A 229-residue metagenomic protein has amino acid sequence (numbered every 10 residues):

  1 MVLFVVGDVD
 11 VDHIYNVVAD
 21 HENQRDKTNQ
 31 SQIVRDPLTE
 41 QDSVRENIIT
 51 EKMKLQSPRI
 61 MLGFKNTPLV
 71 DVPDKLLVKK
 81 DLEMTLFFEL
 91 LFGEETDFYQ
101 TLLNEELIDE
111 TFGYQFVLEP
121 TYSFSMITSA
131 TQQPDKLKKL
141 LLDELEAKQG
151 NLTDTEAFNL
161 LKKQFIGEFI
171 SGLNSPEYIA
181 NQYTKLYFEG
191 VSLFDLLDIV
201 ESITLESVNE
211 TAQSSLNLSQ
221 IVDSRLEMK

Functional and structural regions predicted by a protein language model:
M1-I33, K75, F88, E95 (+1 more regions): Charge-rich, well-structured scaffold segments of protease-associated domains
V2-V70: An aromatic/glycine/proline-enriched structural segment found at the starts of mature extracellular/organellar domains
L38-Q41, T50-K52, D81, F92 (+3 more regions): Homeobox/homeodomain signature
V44-R45, L55-P58, T85, T121-S123 (+1 more regions): A generic structural signal for well-ordered coil/turn residues at beta-strand boundaries that shape enzyme active-site
L55-M61, N66-T96: A conserved active-site cap/scaffold subdomain adjacent to cofactor or substrate pockets
